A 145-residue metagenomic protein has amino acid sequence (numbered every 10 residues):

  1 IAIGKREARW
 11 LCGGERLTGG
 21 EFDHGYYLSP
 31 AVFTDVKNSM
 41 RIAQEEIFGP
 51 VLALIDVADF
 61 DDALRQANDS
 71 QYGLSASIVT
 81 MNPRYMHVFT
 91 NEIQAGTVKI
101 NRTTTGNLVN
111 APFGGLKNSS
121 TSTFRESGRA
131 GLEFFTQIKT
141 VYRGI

Functional and structural regions predicted by a protein language model:
I1-E7: Helical element adjacent to the flavin cofactor pocket in flavoenzyme catalytic cores
A8-Y26, T105: Conserved PLP cofactor-binding pocket of PLP-dependent enzymes
D23-I145: Conserved C-terminal structural/oligomerization subdomain of aldehyde/semialdehyde dehydrogenase
